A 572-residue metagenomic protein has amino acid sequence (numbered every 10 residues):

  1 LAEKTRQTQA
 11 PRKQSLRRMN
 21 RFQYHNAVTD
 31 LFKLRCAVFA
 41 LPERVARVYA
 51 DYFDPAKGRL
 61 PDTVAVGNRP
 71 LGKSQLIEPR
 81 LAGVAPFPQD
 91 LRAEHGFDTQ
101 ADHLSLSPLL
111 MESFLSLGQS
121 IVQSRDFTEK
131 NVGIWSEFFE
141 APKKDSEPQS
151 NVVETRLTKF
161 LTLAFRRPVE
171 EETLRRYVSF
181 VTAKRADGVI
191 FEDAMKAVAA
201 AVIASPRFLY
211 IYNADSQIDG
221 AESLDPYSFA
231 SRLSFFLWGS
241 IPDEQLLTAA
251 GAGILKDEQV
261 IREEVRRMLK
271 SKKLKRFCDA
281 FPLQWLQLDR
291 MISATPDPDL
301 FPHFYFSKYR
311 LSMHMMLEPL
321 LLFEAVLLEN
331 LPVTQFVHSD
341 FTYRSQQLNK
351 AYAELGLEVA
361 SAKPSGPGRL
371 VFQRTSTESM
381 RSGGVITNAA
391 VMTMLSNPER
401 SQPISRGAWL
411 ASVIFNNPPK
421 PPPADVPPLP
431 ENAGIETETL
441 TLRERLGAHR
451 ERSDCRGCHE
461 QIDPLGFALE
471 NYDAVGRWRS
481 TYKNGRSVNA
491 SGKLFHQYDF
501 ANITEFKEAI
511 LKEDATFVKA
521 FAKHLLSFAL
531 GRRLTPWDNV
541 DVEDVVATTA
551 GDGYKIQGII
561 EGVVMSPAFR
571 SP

Functional and structural regions predicted by a protein language model:
L1-P572: Low-complexity, glycine/serine/threonine/alanine-rich intrinsically disordered linker and propeptide segments
